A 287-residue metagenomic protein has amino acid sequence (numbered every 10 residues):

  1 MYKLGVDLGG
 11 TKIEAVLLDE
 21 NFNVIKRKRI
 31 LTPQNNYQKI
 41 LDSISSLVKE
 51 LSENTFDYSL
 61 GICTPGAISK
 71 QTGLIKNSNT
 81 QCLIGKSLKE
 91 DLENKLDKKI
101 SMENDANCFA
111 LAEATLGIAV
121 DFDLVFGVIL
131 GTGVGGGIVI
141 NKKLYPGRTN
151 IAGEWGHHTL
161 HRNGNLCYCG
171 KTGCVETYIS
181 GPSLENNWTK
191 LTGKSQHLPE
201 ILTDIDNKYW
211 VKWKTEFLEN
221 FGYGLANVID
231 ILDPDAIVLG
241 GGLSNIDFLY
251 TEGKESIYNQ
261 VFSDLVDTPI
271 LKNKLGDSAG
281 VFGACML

Functional and structural regions predicted by a protein language model:
M1-S59, S69-T72, E90-K98, T115-D121 (+1 more regions): ATP-binding/phosphotransfer module of carbohydrate and carboxylate kinases, centering on a glycine-rich
G9, C63-T64, N79, L130: A secondary-structure boundary/capping signal
D19, T64, I140-N141: A cytosolic small-molecule/anion-sensing beta-strand core signal
R27-R29, S78, G147: Residue-level detector of high-confidence beta-strand sites
L31-P33, S59, L83, I151-E154: A short acidic/small-residue loop/turn micro-motif
G73-G85: A charged helix-plus-loop insertion that forms the helical arch/lid used to bind and gate nucleic-acid substrates
K98-A114, V120, F126-V128: ATP-dependent carbohydrate kinase catalytic cores
V120-Y178: Glycine-rich phosphate-binding loop of actin/hexokinase-like ATP-binding domains
